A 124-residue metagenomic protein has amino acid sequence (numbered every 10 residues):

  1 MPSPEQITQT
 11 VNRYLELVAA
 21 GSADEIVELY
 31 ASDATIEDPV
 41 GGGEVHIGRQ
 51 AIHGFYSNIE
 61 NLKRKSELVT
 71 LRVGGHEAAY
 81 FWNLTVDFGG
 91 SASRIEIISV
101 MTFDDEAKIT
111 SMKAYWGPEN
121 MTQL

Functional and structural regions predicted by a protein language model:
M1-E28, S32, M121-L124: Short, low-complexity N-terminal intrinsically disordered segments enriched in polar/charged residues
P4-E5, A23-H76: A solvent-exposed, acidic/Ser-Thr-rich amphipathic alpha-helical stretch
Y14-L17, E37, T85: Alpha-helix C-capping/helix-to-loop hinge sites
H53-L124: A beta-strand edge to alpha-helix "cap/lid" segment located at domain peripheries
